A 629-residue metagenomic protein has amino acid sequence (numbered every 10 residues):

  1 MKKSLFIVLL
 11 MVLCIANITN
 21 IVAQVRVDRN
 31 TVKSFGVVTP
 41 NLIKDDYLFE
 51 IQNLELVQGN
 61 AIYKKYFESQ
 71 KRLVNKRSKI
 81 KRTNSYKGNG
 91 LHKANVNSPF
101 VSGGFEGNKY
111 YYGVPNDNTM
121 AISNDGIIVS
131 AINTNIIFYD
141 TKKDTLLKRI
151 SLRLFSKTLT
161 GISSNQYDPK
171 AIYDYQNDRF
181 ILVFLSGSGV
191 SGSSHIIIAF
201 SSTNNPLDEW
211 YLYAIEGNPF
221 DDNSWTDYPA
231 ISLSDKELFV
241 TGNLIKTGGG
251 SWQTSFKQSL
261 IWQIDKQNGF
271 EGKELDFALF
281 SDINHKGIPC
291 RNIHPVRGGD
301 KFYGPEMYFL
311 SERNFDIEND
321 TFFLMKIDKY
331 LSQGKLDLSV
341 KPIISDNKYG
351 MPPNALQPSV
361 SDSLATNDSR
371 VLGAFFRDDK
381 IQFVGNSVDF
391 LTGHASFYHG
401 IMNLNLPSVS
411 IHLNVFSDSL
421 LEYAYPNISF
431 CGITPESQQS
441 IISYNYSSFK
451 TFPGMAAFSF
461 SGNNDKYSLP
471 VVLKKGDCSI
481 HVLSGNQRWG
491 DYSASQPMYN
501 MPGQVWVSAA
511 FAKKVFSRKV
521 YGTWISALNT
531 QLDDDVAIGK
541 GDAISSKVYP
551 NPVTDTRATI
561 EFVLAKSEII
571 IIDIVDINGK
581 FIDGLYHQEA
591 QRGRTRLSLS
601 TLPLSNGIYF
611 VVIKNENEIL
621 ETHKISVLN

Functional and structural regions predicted by a protein language model:
M1-R26, N629: Bacterial Sec-dependent N-terminal signal peptides
F6-V8, A16, N20, F376 (+3 more regions): A generic structural signal for short, non-catalytic loop/turn and secondary-structure boundary residues
T19-V22, K540-Y549, V553-N629: C-terminal outer-membrane/trafficking sorting elements
Q24-D533: C-terminal PAP-associated
T530-A543: Low-complexity, Pro/Thr/Ser/Gly/Ala-rich linker/spacer regions in secreted, extracellular modular proteins
